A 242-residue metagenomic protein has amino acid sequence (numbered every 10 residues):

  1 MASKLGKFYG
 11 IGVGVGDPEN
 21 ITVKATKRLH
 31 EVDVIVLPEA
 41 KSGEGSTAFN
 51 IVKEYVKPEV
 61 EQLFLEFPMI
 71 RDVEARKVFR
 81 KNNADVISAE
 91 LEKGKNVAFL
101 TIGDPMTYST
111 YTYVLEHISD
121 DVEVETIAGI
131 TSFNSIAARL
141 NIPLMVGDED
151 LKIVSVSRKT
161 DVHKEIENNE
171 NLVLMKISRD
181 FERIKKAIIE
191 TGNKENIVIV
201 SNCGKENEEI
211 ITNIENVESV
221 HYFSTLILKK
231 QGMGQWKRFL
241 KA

Functional and structural regions predicted by a protein language model:
M1-P18, V23-T26, H30-D121, I210-N216 (+2 more regions): Class I S-adenosyl-L-methionine
F8, I166-A242: A contiguous loop/helix-start segment that scaffolds small-molecule binding in enzyme catalytic cores
G10-G12, A40, S155, V173-I177: Glycine-rich anion-binding loop/nest that anchors nucleotide
L37, F64, F99-T101, T126-G129 (+3 more regions): General beta-strand structural signal in soluble alpha/beta enzymes
K41, G103-D104, I130, R158 (+1 more regions): Short beta->alpha junction loops/turns
S42-G45, I70, T131-N134, F181 (+1 more regions): Short gly/pro/ser/thr-enriched loop/turn and capping motifs at secondary-structure boundaries
M106-N168, V217, K230-G234: Class I SAM-dependent methyltransferase SAM-binding "motif I" and its flanking Rossmann-like core
